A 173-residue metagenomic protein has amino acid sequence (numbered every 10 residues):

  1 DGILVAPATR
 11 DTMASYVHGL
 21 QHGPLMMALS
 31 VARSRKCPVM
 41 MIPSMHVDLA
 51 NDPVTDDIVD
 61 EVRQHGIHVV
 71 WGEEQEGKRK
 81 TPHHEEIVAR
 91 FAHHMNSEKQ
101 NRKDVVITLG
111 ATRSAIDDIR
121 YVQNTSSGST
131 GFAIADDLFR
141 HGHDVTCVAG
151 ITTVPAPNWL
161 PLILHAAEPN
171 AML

Functional and structural regions predicted by a protein language model:
D1, P82-V88, A167-L173: Short phosphate-binding loop-to-helix
D1-N51: Helix-loop-strand module that forms the ligand-binding subsite of alpha/beta enzymes
A8-T9, S44-D48, E73-E76, G150-T153: Short, ordered loop/turn segments at secondary-structure junctions
S15, S34-E73, T81-F91: Short, glycine-/small-residue-rich phosphate/pyrophosphate-handling segment
A28-A32, E61, D137: Hydrophobic/aromatic ligand-binding patch that stacks against planar heteroaromatic rings of cofactors or nucleotides
D56, D60, N101-E168: Glycine-rich phosphate/diphosphate-binding loop of Rossmann-like nucleotide-binding domains
H68-E73, L162-M172: Short acidic-hydrophobic, aromatic-tinged amphipathic segments that line or gate anion-handling sites
H68-V106, A111-R113, D117-G128: Glycine-rich phosphate/pyrophosphate-binding loop and the adjoining helix
